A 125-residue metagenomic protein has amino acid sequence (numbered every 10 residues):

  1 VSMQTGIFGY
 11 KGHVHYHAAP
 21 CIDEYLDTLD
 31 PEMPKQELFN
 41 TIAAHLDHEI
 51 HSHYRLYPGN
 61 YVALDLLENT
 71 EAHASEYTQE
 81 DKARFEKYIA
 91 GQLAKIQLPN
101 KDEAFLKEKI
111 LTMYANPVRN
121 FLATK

Functional and structural regions predicted by a protein language model:
V1-K125: Membrane-interfacial terminal anchoring regions of lipid-handling membrane enzymes
